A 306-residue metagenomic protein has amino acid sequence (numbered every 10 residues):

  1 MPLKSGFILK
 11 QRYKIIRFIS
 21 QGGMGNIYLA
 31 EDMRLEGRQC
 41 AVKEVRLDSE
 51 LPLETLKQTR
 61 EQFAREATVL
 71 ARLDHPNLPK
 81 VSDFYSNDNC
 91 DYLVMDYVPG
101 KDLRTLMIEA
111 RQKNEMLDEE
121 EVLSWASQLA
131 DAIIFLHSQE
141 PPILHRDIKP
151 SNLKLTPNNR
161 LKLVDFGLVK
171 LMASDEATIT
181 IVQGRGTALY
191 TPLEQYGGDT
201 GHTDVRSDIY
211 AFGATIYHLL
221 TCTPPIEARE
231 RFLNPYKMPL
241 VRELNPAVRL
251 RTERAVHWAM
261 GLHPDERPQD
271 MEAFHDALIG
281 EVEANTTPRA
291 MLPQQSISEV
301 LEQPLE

Functional and structural regions predicted by a protein language model:
E31-C40: Conserved N-lobe loop of protein kinases adjacent to the ATP-binding glycine-rich P-loop
R46-R72: AlphaC helix of the eukaryotic protein kinase fold
F84: Activation-segment/catalytic-loop signature of the eukaryotic protein kinase fold
D88-D102, L106: Conserved short submotifs of the Hanks-type protein kinase catalytic core that shape the nucleotide-binding pocket
W125-A126: Activation segment signature within eukaryotic-like protein kinase domains
A130-I143: Protein kinase catalytic-loop region centered on the HRD/HxD motif
L189-T286: C-terminal lobe helix-coil module of Hanks-type protein kinase domains
